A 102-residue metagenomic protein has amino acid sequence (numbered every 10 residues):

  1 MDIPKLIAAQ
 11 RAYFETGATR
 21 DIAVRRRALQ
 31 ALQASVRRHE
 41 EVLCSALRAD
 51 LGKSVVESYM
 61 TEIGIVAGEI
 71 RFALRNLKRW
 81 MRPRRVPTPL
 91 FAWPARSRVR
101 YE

Functional and structural regions predicted by a protein language model:
M1-R98: N-terminal Rossmann-like NAD(P)+-binding subdomain of aldehyde/semialdehyde dehydrogenases
R100-E102: Conserved pre-ATP/AMP-binding loop-to-beta segment of ANL
